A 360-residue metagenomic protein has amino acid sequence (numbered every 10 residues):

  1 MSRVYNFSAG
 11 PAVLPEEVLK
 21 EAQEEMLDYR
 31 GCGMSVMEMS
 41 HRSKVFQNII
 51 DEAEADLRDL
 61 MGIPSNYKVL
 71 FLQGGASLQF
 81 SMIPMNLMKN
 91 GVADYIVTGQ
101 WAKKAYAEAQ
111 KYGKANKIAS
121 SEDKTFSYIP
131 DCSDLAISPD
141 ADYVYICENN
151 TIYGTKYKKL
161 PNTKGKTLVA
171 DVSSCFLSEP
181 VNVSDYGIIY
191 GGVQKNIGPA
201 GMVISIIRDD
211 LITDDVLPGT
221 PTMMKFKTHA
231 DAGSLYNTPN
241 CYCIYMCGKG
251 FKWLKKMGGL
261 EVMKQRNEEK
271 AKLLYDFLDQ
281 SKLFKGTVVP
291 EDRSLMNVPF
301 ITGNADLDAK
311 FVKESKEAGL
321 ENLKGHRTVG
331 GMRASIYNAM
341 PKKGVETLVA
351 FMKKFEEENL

Functional and structural regions predicted by a protein language model:
S2-V4, E317, G330-L360: PLP-dependent enzyme catalytic core of the Aspartate aminotransferase-like
R3-E54: A glycine-/small-polar-enriched, mobile loop at the entrance of the PLP active site in fold-type I
G10, A109, S121-F176: Active-site phosphate-binding strand-loop segment of PLP-dependent enzymes
P15, V193-Y275, V289, E358-L360: Active-site C-terminal subdomain of aminotransferase-like
G33-Q79, N86, Q100, E108: Conserved N-terminal alpha-helix of the aminotransferase class I/II PLP-enzyme fold
S77-D142: PLP-dependent aminotransferase-like
V169, V183-Q194, V203: Conserved active-site segment immediately N-terminal to the catalytic lysine that forms the internal aldimine
F284-S315: Conserved PLP-binding catalytic core of the aspartate aminotransferase-like
